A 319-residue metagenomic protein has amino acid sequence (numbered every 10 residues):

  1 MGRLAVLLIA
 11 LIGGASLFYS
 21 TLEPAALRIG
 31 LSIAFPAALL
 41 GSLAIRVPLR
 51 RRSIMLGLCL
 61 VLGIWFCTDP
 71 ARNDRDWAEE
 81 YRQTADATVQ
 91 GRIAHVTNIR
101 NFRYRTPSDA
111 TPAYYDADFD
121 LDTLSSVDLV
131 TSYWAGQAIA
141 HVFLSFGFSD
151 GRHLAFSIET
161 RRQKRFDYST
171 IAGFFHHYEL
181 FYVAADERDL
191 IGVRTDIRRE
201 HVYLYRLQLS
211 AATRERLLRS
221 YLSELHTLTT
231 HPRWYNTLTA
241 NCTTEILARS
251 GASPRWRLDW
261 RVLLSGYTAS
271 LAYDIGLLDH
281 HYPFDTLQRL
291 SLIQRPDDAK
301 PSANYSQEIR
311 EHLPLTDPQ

Functional and structural regions predicted by a protein language model:
M1-A5, R50-S53: Membrane-interfacial loop-to-transmembrane alpha-helix junctions, especially the N-terminal start
G2, V6-L40, S223-Q319: Activation targets extended, charge/polar-rich intrinsically disordered C-terminal tails
A15-A26, I45-P48, R72, D76: Juxtamembrane transmembrane-helix termini
L31-L56: Cytosolic-side transmembrane helix boundary signature
P48-A71: Internal/C-terminal transmembrane anchor helices
A71-Q90: Alpha-helical transmembrane signal-anchor/signal-peptide segments
A94, N98-I99, R105-V202: Glycine-rich catalytic cores of cysteine/serine-nucleophile enzymes that process amide/ester linkages in cell-envelope
F175-G251, R257: Soluble catalytic domains of enzymes that build or remodel membrane lipids, polysaccharides, and related
